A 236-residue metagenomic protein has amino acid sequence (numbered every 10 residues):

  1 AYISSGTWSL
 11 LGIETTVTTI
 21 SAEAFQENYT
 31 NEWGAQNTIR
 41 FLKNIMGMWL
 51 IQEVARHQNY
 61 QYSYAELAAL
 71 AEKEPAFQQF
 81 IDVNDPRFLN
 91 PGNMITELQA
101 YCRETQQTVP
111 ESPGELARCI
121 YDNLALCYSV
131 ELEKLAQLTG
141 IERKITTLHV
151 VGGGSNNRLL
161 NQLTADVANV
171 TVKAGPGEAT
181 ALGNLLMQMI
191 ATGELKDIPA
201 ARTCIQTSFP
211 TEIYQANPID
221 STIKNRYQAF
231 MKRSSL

Functional and structural regions predicted by a protein language model:
A1-T147, N156-T180, L186-M231, S235-L236: Active-site core segments that coordinate phosphate-bearing ligands/cofactors across diverse enzyme families
G153: Glycine-rich Rossmann-fold phosphate-binding loop(s) that bind the pyrophosphate of adenine dinucleotide cofactors
